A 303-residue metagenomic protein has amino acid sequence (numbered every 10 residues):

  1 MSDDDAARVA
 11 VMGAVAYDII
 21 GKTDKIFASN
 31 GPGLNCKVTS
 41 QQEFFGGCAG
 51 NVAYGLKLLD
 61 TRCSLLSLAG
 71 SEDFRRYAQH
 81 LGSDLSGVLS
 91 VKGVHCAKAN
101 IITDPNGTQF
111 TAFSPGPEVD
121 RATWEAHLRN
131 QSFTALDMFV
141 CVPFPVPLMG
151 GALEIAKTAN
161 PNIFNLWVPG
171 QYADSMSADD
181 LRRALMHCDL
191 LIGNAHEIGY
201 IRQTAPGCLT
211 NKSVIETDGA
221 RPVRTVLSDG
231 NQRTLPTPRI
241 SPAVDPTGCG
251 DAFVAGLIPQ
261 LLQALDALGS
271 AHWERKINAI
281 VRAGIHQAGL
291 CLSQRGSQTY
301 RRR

Functional and structural regions predicted by a protein language model:
M1-D18, A78-V91, I102-T234, D266 (+2 more regions): Ribokinase/PfkB-type carbohydrate-kinase core domain
M1-S64: Glycine-rich phosphate/adenosyl-contacting loop at the front of the ribokinase-like
N35-F45, T234-G248: Short pre-catalytic strand/loop immediately N-terminal to key active-site residues, enriched for Gly-Thr
V38, R62-G87: A glycine-rich beta-to-alpha transition motif near the start of alpha/beta enzyme domains, typified by
L56, N194, G250: Short, conserved phosphate/pyrophosphate- and ester-handling motifs at nucleotide-, phospho-/glycolipid
L68, A97-I102: Catalytic-core segment of enzymes that process non-peptidic bonds
P238-R303: Conserved post-catalytic alpha-helical subdomain immediately downstream of the catalytic base and nucleotide-binding
